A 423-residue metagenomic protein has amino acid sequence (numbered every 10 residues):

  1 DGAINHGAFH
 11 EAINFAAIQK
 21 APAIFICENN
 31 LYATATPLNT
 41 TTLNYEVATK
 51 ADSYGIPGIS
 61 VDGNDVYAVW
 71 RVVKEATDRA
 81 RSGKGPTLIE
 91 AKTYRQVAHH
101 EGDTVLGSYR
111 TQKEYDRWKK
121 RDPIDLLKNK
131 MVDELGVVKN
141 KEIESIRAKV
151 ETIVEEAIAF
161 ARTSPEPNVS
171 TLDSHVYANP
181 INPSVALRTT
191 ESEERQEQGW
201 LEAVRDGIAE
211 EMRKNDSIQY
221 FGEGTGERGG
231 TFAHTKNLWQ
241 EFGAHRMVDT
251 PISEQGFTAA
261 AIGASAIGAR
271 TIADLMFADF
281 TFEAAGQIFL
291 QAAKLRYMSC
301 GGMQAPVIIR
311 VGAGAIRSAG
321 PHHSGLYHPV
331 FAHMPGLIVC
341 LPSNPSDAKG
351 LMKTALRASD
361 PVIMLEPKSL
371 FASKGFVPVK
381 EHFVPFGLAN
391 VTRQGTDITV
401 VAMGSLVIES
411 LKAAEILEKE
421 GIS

Functional and structural regions predicted by a protein language model:
G2-E155, F160-T163, A332-S423: Glycine-rich ThDP/TPP pyrophosphate-binding loop and its adjacent helix/strand module within ThDP-dependent enzymes
V137-V138, P167, G301: Alpha-helical structural elements of signaling/regulatory helical domains
I143, N168-V169: Outer-membrane beta-barrel domain signature, strongest for Gram-negative TonB-dependent receptors and also present
R147, E166, R228: Conserved phosphate/pyrophosphate-binding and hydrolysis machinery centered on Walker-type P-loop NTPases, extending
D173-L365, S369: Thiamine diphosphate
